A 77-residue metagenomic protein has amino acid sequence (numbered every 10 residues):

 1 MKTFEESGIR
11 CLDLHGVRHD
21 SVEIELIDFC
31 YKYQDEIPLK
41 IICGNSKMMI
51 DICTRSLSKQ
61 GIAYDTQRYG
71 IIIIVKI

Functional and structural regions predicted by a protein language model:
M1-I77: Long, charged, low-complexity intrinsically disordered regions
